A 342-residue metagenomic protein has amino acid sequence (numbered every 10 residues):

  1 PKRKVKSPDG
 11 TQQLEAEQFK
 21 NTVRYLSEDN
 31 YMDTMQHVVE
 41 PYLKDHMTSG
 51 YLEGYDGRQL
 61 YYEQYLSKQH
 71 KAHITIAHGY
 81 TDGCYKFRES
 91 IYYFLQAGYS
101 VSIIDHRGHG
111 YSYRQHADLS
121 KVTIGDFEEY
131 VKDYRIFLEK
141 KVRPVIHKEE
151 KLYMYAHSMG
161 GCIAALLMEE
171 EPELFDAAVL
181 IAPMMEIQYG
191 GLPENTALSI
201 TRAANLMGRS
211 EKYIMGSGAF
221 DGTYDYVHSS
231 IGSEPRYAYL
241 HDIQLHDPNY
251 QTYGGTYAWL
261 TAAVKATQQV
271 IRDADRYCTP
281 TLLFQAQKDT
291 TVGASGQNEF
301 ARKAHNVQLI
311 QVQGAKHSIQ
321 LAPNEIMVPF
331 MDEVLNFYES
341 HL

Functional and structural regions predicted by a protein language model:
P1-E53, Q59-Y65: An N-terminal hydrophobic leader/cap segment in hydrolases
K71, G79-D82: Active-site glycine-rich loops that stabilize anionic/oxyanionic intermediates across multiple enzyme folds
C84, I91-A117: Conserved alpha/beta-hydrolase
V122-R143: Alpha/beta-hydrolase active-site loop
I163-P248: Alpha/beta-hydrolase-fold enzymes
Y277, L283-Q285, D289: Short beta-strand/loop motif that positions the catalytic acidic residue of the alpha/beta-hydrolase fold
T279, G293-R302: Short alpha-helix in the alpha/beta-hydrolase fold that links the catalytic acid
Q308, Q313-L342: Catalytic active-site module of serine/aspartate enzymes centered on a nucleophile-bearing elbow/loop
